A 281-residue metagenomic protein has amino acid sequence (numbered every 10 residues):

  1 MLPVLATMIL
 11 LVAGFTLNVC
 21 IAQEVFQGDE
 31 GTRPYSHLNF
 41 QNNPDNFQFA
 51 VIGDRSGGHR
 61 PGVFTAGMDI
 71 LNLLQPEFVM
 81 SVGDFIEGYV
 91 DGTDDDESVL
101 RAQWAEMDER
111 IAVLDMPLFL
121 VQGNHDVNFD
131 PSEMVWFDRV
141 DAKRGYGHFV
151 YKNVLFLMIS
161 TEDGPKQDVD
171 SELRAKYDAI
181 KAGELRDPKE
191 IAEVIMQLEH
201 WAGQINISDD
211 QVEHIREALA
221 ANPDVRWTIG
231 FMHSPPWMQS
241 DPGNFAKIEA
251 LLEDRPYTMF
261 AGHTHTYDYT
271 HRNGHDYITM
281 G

Functional and structural regions predicted by a protein language model:
L5-T16: Bacterial N-terminal signal peptides
C20-L100: N-terminal active-site segment of His-dependent metallophosphoesterases
E24-P34, Q41, D94-N222, W227 (+2 more regions): Extended active-site neighborhood of metal-dependent phosphoesterases/phosphodiesterases
D54, G83-D84, G123-N124, H233 (+1 more regions): Active-site glycine-centered loops adjacent to acidic/histidine catalytic or metal-binding residues that shape
S56-G62, D96-S98, V127-D130, P236-P242: Acidic-and-aromatic substrate-binding clefts and catalytic sites of carbohydrate-active enzymes
I86-Y89, L219-M238: Short acidic, glycine-rich surface-loop motifs adjacent to enzyme active sites
